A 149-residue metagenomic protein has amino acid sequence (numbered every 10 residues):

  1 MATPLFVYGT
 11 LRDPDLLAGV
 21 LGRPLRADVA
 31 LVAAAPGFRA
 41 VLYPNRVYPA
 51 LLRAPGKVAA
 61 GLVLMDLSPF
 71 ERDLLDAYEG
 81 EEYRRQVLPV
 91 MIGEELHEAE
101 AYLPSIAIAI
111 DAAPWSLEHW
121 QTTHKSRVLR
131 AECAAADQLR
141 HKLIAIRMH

Functional and structural regions predicted by a protein language model:
M1-H149: Glycine-aromatic micro-motifs
